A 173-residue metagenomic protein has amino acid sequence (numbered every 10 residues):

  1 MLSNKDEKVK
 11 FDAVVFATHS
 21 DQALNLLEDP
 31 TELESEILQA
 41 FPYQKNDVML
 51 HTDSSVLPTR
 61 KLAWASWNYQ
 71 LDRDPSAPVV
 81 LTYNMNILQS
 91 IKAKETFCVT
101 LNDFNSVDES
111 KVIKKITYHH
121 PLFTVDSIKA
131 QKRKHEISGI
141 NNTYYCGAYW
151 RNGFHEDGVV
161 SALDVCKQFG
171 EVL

Functional and structural regions predicted by a protein language model:
L2-H119: Mid-domain catalytic core of redox enzymes that form a hydrophobic substrate pocket/lid adjacent to a catalytic redox
A77-L173: Conserved flavin/dinucleotide-binding core of flavoenzymes
